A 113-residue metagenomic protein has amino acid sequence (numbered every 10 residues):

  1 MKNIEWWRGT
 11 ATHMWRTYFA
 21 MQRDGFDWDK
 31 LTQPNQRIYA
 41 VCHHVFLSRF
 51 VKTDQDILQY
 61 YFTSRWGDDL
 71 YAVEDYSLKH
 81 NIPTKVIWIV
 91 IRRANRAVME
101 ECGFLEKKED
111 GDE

Functional and structural regions predicted by a protein language model:
M1-R49, E100-E113: N-terminal interaction/assembly modules
I38, Y60, L78: Catalytic phosphate/metal-binding cores of nucleic-acid and nucleotide-processing enzymes, i.e., regions that mediate
Y39-C42, T53-D54, V90: Amphipathic alpha-helical interface surfaces
R49-Y71: Short amphipathic alpha helix immediately N-terminal
S64-V86: Helix-turn-helix DNA-binding module
P83, I87-L105: DNA major-groove recognition helices of helix-turn-helix
